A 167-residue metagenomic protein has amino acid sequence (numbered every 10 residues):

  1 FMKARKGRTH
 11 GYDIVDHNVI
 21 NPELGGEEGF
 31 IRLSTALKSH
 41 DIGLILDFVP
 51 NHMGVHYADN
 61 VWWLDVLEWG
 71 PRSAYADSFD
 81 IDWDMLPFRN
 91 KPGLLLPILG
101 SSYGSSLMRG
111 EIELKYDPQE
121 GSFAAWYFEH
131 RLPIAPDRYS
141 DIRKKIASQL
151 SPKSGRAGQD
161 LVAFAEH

Functional and structural regions predicted by a protein language model:
F1-H167: Catalytic cores of glycan-processing enzymes that make or break glycosidic bonds
